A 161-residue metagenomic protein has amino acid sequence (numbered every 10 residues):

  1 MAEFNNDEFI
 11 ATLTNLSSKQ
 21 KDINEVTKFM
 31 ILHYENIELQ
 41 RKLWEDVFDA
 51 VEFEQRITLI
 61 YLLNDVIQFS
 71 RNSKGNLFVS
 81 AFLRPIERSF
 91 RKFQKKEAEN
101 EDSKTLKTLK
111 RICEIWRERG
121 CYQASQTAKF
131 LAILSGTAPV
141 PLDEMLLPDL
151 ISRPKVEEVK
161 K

Functional and structural regions predicted by a protein language model:
M1-K161: Eukaryote-specific intrinsically disordered, low-complexity regulatory regions enriched for Ser/Thr/Pro/Gln
